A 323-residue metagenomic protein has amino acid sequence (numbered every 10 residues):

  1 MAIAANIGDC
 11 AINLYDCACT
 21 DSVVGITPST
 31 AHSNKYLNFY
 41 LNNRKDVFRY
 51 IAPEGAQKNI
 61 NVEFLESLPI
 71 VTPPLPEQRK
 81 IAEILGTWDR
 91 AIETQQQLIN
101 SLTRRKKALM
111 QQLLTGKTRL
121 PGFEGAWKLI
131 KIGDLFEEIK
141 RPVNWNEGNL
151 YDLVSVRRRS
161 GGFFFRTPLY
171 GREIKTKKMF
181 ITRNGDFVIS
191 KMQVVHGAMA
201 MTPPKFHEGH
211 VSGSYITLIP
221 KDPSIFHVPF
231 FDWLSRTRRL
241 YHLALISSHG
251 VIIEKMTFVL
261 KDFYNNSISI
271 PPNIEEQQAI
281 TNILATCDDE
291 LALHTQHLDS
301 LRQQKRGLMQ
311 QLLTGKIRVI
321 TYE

Functional and structural regions predicted by a protein language model:
M1-R44, M179-R239, I252-E254, V259-F263: A short beta-sheet element
L14, C19, G25, G133-N144 (+2 more regions): Sequence-specific dsDNA recognition surfaces
T27-P28, I70-T72, I219-K221, I268-I270: Short beta-strand-to-loop capping motifs
L41-I70, T237-I268: Specificity-determining recognition surfaces
S67, L75, L120-V143: Non-catalytic DNA-recognition/assembly elements of restriction-modification systems
V71-A126, I270-E323: Amphipathic alpha-helical coiled-coil/heptad-repeat segments
